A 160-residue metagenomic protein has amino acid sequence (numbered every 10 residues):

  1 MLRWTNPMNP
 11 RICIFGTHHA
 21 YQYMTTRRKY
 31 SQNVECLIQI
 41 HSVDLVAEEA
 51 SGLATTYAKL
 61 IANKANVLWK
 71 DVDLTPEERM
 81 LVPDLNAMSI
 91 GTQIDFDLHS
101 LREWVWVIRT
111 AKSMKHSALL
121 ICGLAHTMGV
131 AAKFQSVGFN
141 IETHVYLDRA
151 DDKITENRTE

Functional and structural regions predicted by a protein language model:
M1-E160: Compositional signal for N-terminal targeting/processing segments
